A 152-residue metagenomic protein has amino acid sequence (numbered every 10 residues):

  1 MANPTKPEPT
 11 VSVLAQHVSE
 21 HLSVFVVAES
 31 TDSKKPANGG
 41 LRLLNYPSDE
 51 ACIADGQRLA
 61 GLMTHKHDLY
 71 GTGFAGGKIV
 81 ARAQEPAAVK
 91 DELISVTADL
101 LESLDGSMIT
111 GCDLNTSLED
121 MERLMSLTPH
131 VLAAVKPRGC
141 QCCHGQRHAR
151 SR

Functional and structural regions predicted by a protein language model:
M1-C143: N-terminal ligand-binding/catalytic initiation module
H144-R152: Glycine-rich phosphate/ribose-binding loops and adjacent secondary-structure elements that form binding surfaces
